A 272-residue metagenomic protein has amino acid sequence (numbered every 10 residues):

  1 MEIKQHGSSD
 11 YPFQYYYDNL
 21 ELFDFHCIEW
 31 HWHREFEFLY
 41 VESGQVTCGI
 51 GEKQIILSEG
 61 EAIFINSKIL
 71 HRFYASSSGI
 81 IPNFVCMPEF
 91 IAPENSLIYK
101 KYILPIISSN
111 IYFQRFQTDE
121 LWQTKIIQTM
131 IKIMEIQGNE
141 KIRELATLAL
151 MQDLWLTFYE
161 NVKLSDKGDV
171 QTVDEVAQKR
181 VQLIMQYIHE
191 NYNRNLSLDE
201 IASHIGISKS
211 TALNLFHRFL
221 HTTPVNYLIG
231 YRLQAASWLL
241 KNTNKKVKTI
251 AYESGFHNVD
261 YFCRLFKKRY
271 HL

Functional and structural regions predicted by a protein language model:
M1-A62, K68-I69, A75, Y99-K100 (+2 more regions): Generic protein-terminus/edge-of-domain signal
M1-N19, L70-E135, E160-S165: A hydrophobic/aromatic-rich effector-binding and dimerization subdomain of bacterial HTH-type transcriptional regulators
G60, T211-F216, Y261-F262, F266: Short hydrophobic/aromatic patch on the recognition helix
I106, W155-V162, I188, F216 (+2 more regions): Hydrophobic recognition helices of helix-based DNA-binding modules
L121, Q137-D153: All-alpha amphipathic helical-bundle segments outside canonical DNA-binding/catalytic cores that form hydrophobic
W122-K125, V173-I184, L220, I229-R232: N-terminal positioning helix adjacent to the helix-turn-helix/winged-helix DNA-binding module
Q186, E190, N195-A202, I207 (+1 more regions): Terminal helix-turn-helix DNA-binding modules in bacterial transcription factors
E253, D260-L272: …primarily DNA-binding HTH/wHTH and HhH modules…
